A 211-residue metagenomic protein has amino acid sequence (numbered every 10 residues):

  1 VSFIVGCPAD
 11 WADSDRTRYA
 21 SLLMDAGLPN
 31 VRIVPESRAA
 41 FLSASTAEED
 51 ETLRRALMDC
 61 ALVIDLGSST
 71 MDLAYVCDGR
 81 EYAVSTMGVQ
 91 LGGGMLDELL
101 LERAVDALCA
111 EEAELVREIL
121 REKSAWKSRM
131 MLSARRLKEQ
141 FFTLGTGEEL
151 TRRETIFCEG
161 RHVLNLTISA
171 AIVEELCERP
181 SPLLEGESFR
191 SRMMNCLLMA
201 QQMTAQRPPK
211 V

Functional and structural regions predicted by a protein language model:
V1-V63, S124-E159: Nucleotide/phosphate-binding catalytic cleft detector across ATP-hydrolyzing and phosphate-transferring enzymes
F3, A83-M87, E114-R121: Short hinge/gating elements
R16, M24-V31, V76-V89, E187: Generic structural signal for short, solvent-exposed loop/turn connectors between secondary structure elements
T17-Y19, L23, S43-T46, V76-D78 (+5 more regions): Generic alpha-helix signal with a bias toward terminal, lower-confidence helices and secondary-structure junctions
D25, L66-T70, T204: Short flexible coil/turn linkers enriched for glycine and charged/polar residues that connect secondary-structure
A47-L108: Glycine-rich phosphate-binding loop of actin/hexokinase-like ATP-binding domains
M95-V211: Gly/charged contiguous loops adjacent to phosphate- or pyrophosphate-bearing nucleotide/cofactor binding elements
